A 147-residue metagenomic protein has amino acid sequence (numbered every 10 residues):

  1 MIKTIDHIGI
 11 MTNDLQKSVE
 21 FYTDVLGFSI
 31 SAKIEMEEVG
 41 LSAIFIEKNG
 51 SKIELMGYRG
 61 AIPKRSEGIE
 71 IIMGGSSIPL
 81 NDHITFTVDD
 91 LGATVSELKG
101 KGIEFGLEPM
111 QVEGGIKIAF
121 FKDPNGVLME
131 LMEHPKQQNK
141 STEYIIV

Functional and structural regions predicted by a protein language model:
M1, I44-F45, F86, G92-V147: Vicinal oxygen chelate
I5-H7, P79-H83: Eukaryotic phosphotyrosine signaling hubs
G9-M11, T85-D89: Short hydrophobic/aromatic beta-strand micro-patches that form the beta-sheet surface supporting nucleotide- or nucleic
M11-I53: Core segments of cupin and vicinal oxygen chelate
K52, R59-I62, Q137: Active-site/binding-pocket entry motifs
E54-L55, L131: A short acidic-to-branched-hydrophobic micro-motif
K64-I69, S141-E143: A short, polar/proline- and glycine-enriched secondary-structure boundary/capping micro-motif
I69-G75: Short, P/G- and charge-enriched loop/turn segments at secondary-structure junctions
